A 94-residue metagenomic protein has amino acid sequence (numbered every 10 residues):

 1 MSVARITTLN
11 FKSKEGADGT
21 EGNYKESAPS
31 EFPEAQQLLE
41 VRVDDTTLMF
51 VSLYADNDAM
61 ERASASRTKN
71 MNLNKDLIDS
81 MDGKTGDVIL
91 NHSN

Functional and structural regions predicted by a protein language model:
M1-K69, K75-N94: Short S/T/G/P-rich N-terminal loop/turn motif that feeds into the first structured element of a domain
